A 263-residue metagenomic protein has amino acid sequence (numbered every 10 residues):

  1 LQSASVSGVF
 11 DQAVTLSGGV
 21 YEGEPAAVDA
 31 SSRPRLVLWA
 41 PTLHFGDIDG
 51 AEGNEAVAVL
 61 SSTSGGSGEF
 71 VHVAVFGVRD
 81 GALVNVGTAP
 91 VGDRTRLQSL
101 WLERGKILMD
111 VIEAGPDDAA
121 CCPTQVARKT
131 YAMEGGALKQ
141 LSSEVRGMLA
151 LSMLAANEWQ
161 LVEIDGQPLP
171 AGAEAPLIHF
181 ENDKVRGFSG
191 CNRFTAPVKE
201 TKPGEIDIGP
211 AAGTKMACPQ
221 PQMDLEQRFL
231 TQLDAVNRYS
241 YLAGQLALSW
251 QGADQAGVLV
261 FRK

Functional and structural regions predicted by a protein language model:
L1-Y21, A26, Q98-A155, I164 (+3 more regions): Acidic, small-residue rich beta-repeat scaffolds with periodic aromatic anchors
S31-T42, V91-L97: Repeat-based blade/solenoid architectures
P34, T63-S67, D117-P123: Short consensus segments that form the blades of beta-propeller domains, in both extracellular/periplasmic
W39-I48, Q98-K106: Beta-propeller blade termini
D49-S61, K106-V111: Acidic/hydrophobic-patterned starts of short beta strands in beta-sheet-rich repeat architectures
V71-G77: Short, surface-exposed beta-strand/strand-loop-strand elements in extracellular ectodomains
V84-D93, Q140-V145, G209-A211: Beta-propeller fold detector
R146-K263: Lipid interaction determinants
